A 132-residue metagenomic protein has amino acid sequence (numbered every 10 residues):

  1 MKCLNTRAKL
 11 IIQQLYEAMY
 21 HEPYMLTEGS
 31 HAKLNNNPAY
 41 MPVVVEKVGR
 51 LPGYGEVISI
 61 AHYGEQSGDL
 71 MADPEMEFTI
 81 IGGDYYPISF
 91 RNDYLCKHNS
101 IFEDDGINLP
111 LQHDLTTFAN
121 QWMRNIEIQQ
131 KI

Functional and structural regions predicted by a protein language model:
M1-Y40: N-terminal "first-domain core" detector
K2, G64-G68, D105-Q112: Short, charged/polar micro-motifs that form catalytic or ligand-binding hotspots
A8, Y54-I58, Y63, S100-F102 (+1 more regions): C-terminal and inter-domain tail/linker signature
S30-I81: Amphipathic, interaction-prone secondary-structure segments
I60, P87-I88: Short hydrophobic/aromatic-rich beta-strand segments that constitute the beta-sheet cores of beta-sandwich/beta-barrel
I88-I132: Helix-rich interaction surfaces within compact, conserved domain-sized segments that mediate assembly or partner
